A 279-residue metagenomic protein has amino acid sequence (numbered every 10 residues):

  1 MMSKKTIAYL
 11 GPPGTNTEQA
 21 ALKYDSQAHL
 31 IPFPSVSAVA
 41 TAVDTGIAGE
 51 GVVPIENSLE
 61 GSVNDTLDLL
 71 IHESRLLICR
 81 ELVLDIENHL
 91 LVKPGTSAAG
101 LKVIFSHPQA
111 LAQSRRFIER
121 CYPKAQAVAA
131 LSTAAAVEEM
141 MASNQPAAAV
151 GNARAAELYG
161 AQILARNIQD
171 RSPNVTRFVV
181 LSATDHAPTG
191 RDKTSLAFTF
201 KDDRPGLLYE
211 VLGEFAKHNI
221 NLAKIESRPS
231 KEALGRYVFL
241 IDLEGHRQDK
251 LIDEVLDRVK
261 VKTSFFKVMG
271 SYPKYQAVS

Functional and structural regions predicted by a protein language model:
M1-S279: Domain-level signature for soluble enzymes in the chorismate/prephenate branch of the shikimate pathway
